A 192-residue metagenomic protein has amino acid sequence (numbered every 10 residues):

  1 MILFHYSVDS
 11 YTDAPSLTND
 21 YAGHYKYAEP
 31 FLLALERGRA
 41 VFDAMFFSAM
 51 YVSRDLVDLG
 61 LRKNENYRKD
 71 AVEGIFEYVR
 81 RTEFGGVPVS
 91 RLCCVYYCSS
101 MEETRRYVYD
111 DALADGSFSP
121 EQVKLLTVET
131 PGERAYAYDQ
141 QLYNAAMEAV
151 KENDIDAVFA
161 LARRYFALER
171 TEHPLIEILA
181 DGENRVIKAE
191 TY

Functional and structural regions predicted by a protein language model:
M1-I2, D9-L61, N66, R91-C93 (+2 more regions): Conserved NAD+-utilizing ADP-ribose enzyme module
R62-L92: An acidic/histidine-cluster motif and surrounding catalytic segment that typifies divalent-metal-assisted enzyme active
